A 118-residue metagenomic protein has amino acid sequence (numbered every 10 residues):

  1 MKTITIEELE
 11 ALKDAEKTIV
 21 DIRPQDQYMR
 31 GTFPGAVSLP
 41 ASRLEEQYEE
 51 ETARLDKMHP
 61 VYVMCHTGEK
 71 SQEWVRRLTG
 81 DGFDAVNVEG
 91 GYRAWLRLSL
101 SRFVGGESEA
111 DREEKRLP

Functional and structural regions predicted by a protein language model:
M1-T18, Q25-P60, E69-P118: Rhodanese-like catalytic fold shared by cysteine-dependent sulfurtransferases and DSP/PTP-type phosphatases
V63-M64: Short, surface-exposed ligand- or partner-binding patches at beta-edge/loop junctions that are enriched in aromatics
